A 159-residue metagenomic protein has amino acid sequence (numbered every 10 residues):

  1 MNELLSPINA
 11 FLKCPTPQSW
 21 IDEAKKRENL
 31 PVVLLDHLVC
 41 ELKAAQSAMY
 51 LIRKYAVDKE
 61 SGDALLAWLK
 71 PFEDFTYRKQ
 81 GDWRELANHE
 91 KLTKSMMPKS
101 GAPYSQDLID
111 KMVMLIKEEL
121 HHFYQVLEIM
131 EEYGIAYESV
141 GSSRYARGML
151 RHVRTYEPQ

Functional and structural regions predicted by a protein language model:
M1-Q159: Non-heme di-metal
